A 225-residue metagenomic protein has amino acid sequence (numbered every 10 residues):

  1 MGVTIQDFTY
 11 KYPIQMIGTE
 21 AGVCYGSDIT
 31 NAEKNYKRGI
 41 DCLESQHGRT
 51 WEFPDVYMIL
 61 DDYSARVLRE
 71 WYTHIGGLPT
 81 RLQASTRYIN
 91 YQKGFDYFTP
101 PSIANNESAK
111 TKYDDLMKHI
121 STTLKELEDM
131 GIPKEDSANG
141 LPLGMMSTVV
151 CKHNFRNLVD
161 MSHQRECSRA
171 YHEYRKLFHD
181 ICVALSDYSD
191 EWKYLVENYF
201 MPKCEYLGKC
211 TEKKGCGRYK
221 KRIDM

Functional and structural regions predicted by a protein language model:
M1-M225: Family-specific signature for flavin-dependent thymidylate synthase
